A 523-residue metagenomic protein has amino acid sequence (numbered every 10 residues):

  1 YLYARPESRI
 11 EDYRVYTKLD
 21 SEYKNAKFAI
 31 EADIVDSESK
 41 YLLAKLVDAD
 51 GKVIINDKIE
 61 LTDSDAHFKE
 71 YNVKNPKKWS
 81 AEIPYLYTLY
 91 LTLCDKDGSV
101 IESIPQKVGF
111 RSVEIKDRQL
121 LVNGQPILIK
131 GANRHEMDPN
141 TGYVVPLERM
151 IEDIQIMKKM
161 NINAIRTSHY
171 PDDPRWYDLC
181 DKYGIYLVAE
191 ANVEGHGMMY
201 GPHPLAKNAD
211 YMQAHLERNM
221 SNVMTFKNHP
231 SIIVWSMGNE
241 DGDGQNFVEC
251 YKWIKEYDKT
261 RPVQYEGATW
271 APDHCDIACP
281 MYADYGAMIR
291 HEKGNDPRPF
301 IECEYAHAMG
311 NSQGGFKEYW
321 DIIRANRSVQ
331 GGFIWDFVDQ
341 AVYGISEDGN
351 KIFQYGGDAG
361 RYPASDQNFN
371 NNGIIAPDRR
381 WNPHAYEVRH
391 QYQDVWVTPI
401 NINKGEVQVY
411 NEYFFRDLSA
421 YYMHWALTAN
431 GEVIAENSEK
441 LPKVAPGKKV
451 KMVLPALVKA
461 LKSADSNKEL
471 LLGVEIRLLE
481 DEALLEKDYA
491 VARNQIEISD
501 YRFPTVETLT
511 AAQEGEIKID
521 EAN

Functional and structural regions predicted by a protein language model:
Y1-L179, Y183-L187, R218, I233-V234 (+3 more regions): Secreted/periplasmic carbohydrate-active enzymes, especially glycoside hydrolases
I154-I374: Substrate-binding/catalytic cleft of secreted carbohydrate-active enzymes, primarily glycoside hydrolases
